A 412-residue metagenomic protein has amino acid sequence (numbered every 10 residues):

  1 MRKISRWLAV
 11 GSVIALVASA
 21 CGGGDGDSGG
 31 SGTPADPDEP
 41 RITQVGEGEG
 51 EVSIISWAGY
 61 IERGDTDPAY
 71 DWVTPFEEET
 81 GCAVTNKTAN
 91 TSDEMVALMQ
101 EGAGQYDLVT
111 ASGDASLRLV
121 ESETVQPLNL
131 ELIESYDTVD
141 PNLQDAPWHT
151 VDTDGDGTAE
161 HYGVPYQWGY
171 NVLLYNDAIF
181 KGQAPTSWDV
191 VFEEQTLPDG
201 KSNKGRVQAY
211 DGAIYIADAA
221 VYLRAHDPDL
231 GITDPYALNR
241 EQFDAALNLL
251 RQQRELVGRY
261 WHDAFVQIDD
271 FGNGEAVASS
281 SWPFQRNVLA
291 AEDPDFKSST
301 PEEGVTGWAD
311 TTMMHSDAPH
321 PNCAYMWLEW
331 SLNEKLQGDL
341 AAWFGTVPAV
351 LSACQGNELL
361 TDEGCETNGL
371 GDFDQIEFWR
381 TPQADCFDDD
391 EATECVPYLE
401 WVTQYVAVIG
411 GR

Functional and structural regions predicted by a protein language model:
V17-A20: C-terminal motif of bacterial Sec signal peptides marking the signal peptidase cleavage site
G22-D25: Bacterial signal peptide processing site
D36-L119: Early extracytoplasmic/lumenal segment of secretory-pathway proteins
S53-D67, T110-V266: Extracytoplasmic ligand-binding site segments that recognize negatively charged/polar headgroups
A115-R118, S280-D295: A ligand-binding cleft/hinge motif common to bilobed small-molecule-binding domains
T138, L249-Q253, D293-S316: Periplasmic-binding protein-like
D269, I376-R412: Conserved C-terminal helix/tail region of periplasmic/extracytoplasmic solute-binding proteins
T306, D310, M314-P382: Mature extracytoplasmic/periplasmic domains
